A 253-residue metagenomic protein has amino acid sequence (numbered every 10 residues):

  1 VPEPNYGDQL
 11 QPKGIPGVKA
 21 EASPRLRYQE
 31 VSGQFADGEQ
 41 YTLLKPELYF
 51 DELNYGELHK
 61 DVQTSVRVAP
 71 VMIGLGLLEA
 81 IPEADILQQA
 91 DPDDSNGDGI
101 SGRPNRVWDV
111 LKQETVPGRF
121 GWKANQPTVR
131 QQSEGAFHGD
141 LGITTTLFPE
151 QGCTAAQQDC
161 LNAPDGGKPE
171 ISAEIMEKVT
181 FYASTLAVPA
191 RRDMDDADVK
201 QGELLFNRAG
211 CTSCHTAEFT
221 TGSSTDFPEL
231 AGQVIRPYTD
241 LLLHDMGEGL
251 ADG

Functional and structural regions predicted by a protein language model:
V1-G253: Periplasmic c-type cytochrome electron-transfer domains
